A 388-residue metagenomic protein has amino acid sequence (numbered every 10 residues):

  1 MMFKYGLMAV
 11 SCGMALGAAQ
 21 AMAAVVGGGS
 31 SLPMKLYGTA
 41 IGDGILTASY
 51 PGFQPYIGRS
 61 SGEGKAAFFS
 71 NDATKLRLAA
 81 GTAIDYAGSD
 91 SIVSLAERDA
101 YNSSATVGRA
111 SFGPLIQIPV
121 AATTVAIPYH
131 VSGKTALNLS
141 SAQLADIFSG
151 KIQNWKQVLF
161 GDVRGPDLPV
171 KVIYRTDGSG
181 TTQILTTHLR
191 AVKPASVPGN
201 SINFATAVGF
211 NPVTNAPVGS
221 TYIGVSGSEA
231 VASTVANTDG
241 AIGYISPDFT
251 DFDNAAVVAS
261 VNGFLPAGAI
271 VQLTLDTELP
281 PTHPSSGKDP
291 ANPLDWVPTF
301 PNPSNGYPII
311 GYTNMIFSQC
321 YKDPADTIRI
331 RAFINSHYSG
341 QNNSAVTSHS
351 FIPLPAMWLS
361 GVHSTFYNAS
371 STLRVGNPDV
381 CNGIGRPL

Functional and structural regions predicted by a protein language model:
M1-M22: Gram-negative bacterial Sec-dependent N-terminal signal peptides
A23-L388: Flexible loop/hinge segments at secondary-structure junctions
